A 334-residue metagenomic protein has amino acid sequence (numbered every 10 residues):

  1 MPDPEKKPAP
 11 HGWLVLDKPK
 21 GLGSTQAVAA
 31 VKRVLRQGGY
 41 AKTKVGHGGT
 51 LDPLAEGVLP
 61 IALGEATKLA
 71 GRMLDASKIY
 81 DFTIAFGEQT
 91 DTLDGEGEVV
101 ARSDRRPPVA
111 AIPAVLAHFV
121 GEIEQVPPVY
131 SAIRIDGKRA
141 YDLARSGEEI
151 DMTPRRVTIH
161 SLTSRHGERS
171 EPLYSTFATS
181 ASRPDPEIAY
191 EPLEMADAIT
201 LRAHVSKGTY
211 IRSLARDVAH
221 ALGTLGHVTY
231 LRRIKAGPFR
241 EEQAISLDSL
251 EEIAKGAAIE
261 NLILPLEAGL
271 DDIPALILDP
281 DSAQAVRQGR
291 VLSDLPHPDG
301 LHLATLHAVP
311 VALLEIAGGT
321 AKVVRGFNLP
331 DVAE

Functional and structural regions predicted by a protein language model:
M1-Y40, K44-L51, L116, H166 (+2 more regions): Accessory RNA 3′-end/elbow-binding domains used by RNA modification enzymes
K44-L74, V129, D142-S146: Glycine/acidic-rich beta-strand-loop module
I61, F82, G137, L214 (+2 more regions): Residue-level signal for inorganic ion chemistry
L69, R139, A144, A198-P238: Pseudouridine synthase
A70-P127: Acidic, low-complexity central loop/insert segments
E122-P127, P154, T224-Y230: Short, structured loop/turn "capping" segments at alpha-beta junctions
S131, I135-L162: Extended alpha-helical targeting/anchoring segments, especially N-terminal organellar/secretory targeting helices
T163-A196: Intrinsic disorder/low-complexity segments
